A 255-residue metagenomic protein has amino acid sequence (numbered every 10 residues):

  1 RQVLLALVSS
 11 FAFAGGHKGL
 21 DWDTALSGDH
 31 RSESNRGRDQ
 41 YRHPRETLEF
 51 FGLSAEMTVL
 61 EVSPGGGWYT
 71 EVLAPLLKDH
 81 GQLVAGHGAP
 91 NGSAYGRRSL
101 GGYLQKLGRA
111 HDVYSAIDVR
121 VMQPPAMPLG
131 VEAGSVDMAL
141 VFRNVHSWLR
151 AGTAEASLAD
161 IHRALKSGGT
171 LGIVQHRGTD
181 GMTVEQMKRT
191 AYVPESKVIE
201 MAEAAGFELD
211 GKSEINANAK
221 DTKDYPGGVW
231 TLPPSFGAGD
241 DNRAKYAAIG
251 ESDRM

Functional and structural regions predicted by a protein language model:
L20-F50, S54: Class I SAM-dependent methyltransferase Rossmann-like catalytic core, especially the SAM/SAH-binding loop
A55-G65: Conserved class I S-adenosyl-L-methionine
A74-P75, A154-S167: A short glycine-rich, Lys/Arg-flanked "PGG" loop and its adjoining helix->strand segment in the class I
L83-V84, G168-R177: Conserved beta-strand signature within the Rossmann-like core of class I S-adenosyl-L-methionine
G96-P128: S-adenosyl-L-methionine
P124-P125, S147-D160: A short, conserved alpha-helix within the catalytic core of class I
P128-A139: A short acidic, Gly/Pro-enriched loop at the edge of an enzyme's catalytic core that lines a small-molecule cofactor
L140-N144: A conserved beta-strand element that flanks and buttresses the S-adenosyl-L-methionine
